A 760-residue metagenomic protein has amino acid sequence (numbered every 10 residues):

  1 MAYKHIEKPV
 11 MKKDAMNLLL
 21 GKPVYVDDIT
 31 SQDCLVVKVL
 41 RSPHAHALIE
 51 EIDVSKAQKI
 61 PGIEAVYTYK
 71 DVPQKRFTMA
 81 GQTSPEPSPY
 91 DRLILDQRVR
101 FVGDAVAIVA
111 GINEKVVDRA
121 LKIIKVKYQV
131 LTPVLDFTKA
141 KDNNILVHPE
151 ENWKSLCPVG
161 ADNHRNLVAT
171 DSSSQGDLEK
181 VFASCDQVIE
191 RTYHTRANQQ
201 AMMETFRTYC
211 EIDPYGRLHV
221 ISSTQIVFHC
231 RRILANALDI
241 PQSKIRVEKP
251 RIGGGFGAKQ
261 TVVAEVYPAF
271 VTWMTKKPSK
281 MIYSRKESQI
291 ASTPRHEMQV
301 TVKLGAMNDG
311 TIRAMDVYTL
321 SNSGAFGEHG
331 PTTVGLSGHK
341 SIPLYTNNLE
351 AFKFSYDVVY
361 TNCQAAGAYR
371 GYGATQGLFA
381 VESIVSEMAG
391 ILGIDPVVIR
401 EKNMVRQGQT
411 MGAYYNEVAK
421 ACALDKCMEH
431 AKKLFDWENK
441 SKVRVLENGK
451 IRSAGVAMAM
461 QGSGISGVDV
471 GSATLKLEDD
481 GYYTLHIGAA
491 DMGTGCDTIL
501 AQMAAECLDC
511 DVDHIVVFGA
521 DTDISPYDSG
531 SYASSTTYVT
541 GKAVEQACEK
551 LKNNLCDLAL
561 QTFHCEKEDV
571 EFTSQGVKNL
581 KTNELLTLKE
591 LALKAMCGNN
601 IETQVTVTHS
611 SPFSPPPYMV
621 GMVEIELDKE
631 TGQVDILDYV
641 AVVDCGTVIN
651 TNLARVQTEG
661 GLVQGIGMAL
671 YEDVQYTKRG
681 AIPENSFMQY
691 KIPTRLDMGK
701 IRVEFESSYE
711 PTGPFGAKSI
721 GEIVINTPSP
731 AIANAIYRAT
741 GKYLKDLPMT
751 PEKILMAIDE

Functional and structural regions predicted by a protein language model:
M1-G160, V188: Flexible, low-hydrophobicity surface segments
K8, D14-N17, S84-P85, A161-T208 (+5 more regions): Glycine-rich loop/linker segments at domain edges
G62-A65, K244, D309, H514: Glycine-centered tight turns that cap/initiate beta-strands
Y69-K70, D239-K244, M274-S279, V334-Q461 (+1 more regions): C-terminal catalytic domains of large/alpha subunits in multi-subunit enzymes
I112, K277-S323, K542-E571: Phosphate/diphosphate-binding loops
H148-L238, M404-Y482, P612, P683-D697 (+1 more regions): Helix-loop-helix junctions that connect adjacent transmembrane helices in secondary transporters/permeases, recognized
R232, G253-K276, K280-Y283, C496-A504: Thiamine diphosphate
S463-S525, T540: Catalytic phosphate/nucleotide-handling subdomain of diverse soluble enzymes
